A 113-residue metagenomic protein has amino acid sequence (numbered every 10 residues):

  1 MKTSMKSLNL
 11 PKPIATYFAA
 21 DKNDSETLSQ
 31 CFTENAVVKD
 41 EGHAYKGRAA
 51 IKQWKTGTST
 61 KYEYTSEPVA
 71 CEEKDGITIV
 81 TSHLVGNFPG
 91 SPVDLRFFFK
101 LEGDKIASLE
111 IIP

Functional and structural regions predicted by a protein language model:
S4-N23: Short, aromatic-enriched amphipathic alpha-helices that serve as compact interaction elements
N23-N35, K39: Short, well-ordered alpha-helical segments enriched in acidic and aromatic residues
A36-T58: Short solvent-exposed beta->alpha transition segments
V38, C71-E73, I111: Hydrophobic/anchoring residues in structured secondary elements
K55-D94: Surface-exposed, charged secondary-structure patches
D94-P113: Short beta-strand edge/turn micro-motifs at domain boundaries
